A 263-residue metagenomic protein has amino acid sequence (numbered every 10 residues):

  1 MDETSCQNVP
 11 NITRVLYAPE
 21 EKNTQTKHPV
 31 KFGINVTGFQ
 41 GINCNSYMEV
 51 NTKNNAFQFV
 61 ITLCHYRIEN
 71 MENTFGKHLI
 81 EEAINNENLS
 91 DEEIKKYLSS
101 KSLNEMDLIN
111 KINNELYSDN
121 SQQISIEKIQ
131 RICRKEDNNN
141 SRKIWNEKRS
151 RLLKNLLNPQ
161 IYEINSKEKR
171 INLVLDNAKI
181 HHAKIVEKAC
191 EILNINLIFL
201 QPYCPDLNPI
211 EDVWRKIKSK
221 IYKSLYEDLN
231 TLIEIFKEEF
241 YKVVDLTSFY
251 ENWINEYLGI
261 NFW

Functional and structural regions predicted by a protein language model:
M1-W263: Short functional hotspots at interaction and active-site rims
